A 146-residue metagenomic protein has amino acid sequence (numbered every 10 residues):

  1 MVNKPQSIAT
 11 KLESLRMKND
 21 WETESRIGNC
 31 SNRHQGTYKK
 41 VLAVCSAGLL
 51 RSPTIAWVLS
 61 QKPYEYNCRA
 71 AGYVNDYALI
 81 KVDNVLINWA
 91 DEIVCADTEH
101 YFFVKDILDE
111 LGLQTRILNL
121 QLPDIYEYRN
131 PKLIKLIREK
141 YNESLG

Functional and structural regions predicted by a protein language model:
V2-W89, E139-G146: Conserved active-site segments centered on acidic
S46, T98-E99, L122-P123: Beta-hairpin (beta-strand-turn-beta-strand) motif
S52-I55, V104-I107, R129: Short glycine-/acidic-enriched loop or helix-start segments at secondary-structure transitions that form or flank
V58-Q61, D106, E110-L113, L136: Glycine-rich, phosphate-binding/catalytic loops in enzymes
N75, H100, D124-Y126: Residue-level detector of flexible, active-site-proximal loop/helix-junction positions within diverse enzyme catalytic
L86-N119: Mid-chain, well-packed structural core segment of small domains
L113-G146: Ser/Thr/Gly-rich flexible loops in soluble cytosolic domains mediating phosphotransfer, phosphorylation
